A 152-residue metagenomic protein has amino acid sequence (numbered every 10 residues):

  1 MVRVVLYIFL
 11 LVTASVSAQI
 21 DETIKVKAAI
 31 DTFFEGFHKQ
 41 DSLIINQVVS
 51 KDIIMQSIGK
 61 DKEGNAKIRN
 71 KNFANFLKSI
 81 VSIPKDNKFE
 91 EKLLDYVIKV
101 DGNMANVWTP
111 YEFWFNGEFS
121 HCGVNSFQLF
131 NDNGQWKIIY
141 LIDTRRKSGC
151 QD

Functional and structural regions predicted by a protein language model:
M1-T23: Bacterial Sec-dependent N-terminal signal peptides
V16-L43, Q47: Short, low-complexity N-terminal intrinsically disordered segments enriched in polar/charged residues
D31, E35, V49-E63: Short, solvent-exposed secondary-structure junction/capping segments
F33, I45, I53, V107 (+1 more regions): Hydrophobic pocket/interface hotspot
V49, G59, Y111-F113, I142: A mature extracytoplasmic/lumenal domain signature
R69-N116: Surface-exposed, charged secondary-structure patches
C122-S148: Short beta-strand edge/turn micro-motifs at domain boundaries
